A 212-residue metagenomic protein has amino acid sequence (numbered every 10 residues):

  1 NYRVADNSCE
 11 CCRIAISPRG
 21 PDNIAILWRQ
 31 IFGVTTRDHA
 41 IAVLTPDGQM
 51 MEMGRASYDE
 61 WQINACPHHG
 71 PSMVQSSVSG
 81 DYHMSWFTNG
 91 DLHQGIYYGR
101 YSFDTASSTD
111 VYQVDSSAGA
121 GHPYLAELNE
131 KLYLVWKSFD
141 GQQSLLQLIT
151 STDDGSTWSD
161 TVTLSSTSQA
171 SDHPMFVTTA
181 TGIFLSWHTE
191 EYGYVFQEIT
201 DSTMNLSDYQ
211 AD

Functional and structural regions predicted by a protein language model:
N1-D212: Extracellular, repeat-based ectodomains that mediate carbohydrate processing or recognition
